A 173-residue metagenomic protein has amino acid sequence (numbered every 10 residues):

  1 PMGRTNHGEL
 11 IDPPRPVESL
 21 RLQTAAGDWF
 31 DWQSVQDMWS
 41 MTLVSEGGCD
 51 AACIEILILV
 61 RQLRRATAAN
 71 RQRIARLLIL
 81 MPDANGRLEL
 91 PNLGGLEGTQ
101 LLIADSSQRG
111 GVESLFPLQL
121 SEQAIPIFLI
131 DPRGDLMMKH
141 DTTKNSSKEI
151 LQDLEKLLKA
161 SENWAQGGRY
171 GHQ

Functional and structural regions predicted by a protein language model:
P1-Q33, E55: N-terminal "domain-start" segment that seeds a small globular fold
Q33-V60: Short active-site neighborhood of thiol/selenol oxidoreductases, capturing the structured segment around
Q36-M38, R71-R73, E122-A124: Extracytoplasmic
L43, R64-R71, L154, L158-S161: Sec/Tat-exported extracytoplasmic proteins
A51, E55-L96: Structural microenvironment flanking redox-active thiols in thiol-disulfide oxidoreductases
L57, R61-R64, E113, L151-L154: Extracytoplasmic/secreted envelope proteins and their assembly/folding machinery, especially bacterial periplasmic
L77, D83-A84, L88-I125, I130: Short, internal strand/loop/helix patches that form the active-site neighborhood or redox-interaction surface
Q123-Q173: Thiol-/selenol-based redox modules, centered on thioredoxin-like and closely related oxidoreductase domains
